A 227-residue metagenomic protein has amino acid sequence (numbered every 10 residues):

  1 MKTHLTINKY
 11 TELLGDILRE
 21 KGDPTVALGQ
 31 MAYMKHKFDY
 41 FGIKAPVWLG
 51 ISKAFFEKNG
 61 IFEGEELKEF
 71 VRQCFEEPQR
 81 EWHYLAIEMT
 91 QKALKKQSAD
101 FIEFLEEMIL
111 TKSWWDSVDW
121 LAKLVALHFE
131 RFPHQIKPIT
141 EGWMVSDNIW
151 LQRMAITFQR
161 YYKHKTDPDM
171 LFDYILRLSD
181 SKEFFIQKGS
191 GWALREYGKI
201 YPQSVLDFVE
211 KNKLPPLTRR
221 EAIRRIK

Functional and structural regions predicted by a protein language model:
M1-K227: Alpha-helical scaffold domains
